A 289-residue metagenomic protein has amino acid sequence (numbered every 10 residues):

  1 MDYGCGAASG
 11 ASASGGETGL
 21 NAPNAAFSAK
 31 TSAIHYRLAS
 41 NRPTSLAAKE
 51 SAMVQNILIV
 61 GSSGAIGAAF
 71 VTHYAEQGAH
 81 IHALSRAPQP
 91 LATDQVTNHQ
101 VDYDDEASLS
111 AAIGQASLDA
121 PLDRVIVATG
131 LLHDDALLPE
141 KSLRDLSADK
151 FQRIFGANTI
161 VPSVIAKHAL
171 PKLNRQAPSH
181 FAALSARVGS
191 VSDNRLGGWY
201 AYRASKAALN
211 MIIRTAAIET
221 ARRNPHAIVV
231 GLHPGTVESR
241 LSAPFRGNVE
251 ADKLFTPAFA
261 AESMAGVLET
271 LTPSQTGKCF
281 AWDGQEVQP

Functional and structural regions predicted by a protein language model:
S62-S63, G67-T72: N-terminal Rossmann NAD(P)H-binding glycine-rich loop of SDR-like oxidoreductase domains
G78-L91: Conserved glycine-rich Rossmann-like NAD(P)H-binding loop of the short-chain dehydrogenase/reductase
D94-A107: Rossmann-fold cofactor-recognition segment
L132-D135, P139-I154, P178-R214, I218-R223: Catalytic loop of short-chain dehydrogenase/reductase
H168-A177, R223: A short helix-coil junction within the Rossmann-fold of NAD(P)-dependent oxidoreductases
T220-V237, Q275-C279: Conserved Rossmann-fold SDR core element
G231, A243-P289: C-terminal helical subdomain
